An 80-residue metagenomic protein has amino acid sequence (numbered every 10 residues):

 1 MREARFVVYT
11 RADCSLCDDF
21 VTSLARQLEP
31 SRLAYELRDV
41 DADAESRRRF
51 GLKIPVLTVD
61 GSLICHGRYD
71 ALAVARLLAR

Functional and structural regions predicted by a protein language model:
M1-Q27: Local sequence-structure signature of Cys/Sec-based thiol-disulfide redox active-site neighborhoods
D19-T22, R49-L52, Y69: Generic recognition of short, well-ordered alpha-helical segments
L33-A44: Thiol-based oxidoreductase modules, predominantly thioredoxin-like and allied folds used for disulfide exchange
D43-P55: Short Fe-S-cluster ligation motifs
I54-L63: A short, hydrophobic beta-strand/beta-hairpin element that forms part of a small beta-sheet core
L63, R68-D70: N-terminal, polar/charged subdomain of small-to-medium soluble alpha/beta proteins
L77-R80: Short hydrophobic/aromatic patches at helix-to-coil boundaries
